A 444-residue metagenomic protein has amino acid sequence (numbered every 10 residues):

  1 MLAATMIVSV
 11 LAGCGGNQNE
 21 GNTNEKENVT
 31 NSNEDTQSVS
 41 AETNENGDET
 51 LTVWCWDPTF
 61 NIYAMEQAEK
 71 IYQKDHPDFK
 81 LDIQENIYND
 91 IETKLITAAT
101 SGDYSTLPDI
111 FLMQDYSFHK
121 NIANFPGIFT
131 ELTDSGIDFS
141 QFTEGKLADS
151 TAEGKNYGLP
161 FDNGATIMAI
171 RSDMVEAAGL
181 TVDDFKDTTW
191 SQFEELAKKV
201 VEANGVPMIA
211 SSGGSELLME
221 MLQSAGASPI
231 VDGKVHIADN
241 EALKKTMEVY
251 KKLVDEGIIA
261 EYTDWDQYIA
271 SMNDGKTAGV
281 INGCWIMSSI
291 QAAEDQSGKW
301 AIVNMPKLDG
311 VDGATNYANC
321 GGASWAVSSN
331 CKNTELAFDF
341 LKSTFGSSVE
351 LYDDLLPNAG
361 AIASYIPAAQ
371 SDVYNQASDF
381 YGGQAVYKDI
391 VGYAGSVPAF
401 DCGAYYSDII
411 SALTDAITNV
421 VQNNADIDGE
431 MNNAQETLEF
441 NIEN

Functional and structural regions predicted by a protein language model:
V8, A12-H119, I137-F139, V182 (+7 more regions): Conserved N-terminal structural module of periplasmic/extracytoplasmic solute-binding proteins
Q37-T43, L112-I167, Q192-L196, E202 (+4 more regions): Hinge/lid segment of periplasmic solute-binding proteins
W54-M65, I83-L147, P160-I170, D184-E194 (+2 more regions): Ligand-binding clamshell of periplasmic/extracellular solute-binding protein-like
E92-T106, M174-V175, E194-K199, D266-V280 (+2 more regions): Short helices/loops that flank or line small-molecule/ion binding pockets
H119-N121, I286-S297, D309-A412: C-terminal lobe and pocket-closing loops of periplasmic/extracytoplasmic Venus-flytrap solute-binding proteins
E153-F161, T166, E176, S191-H236 (+2 more regions): Extracytoplasmic/periplasmic solute-binding protein
E176, V182, D255, S364 (+2 more regions): Conserved C-terminal helix/tail region of periplasmic/extracytoplasmic solute-binding proteins
E195-K199, K234-Y262, M305: Glycine-centered hinge/linker elements that transmit conformational signals in sensory and ligand-binding systems
